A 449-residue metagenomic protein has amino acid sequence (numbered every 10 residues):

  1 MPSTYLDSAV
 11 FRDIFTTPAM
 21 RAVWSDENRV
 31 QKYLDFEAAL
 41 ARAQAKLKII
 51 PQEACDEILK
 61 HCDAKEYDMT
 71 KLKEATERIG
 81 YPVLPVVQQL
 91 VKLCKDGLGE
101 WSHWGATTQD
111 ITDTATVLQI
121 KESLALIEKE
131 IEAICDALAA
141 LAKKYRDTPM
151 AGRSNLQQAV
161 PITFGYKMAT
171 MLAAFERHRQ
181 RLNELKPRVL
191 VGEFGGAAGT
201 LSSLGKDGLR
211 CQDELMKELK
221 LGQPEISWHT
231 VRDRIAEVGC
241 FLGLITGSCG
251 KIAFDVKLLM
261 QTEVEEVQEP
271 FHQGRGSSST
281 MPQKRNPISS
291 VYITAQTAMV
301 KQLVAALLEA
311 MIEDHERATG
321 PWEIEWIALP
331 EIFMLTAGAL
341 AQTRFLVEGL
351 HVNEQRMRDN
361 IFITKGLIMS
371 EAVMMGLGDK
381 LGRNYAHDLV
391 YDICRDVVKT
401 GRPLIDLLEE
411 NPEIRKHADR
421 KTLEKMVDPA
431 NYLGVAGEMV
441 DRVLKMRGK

Functional and structural regions predicted by a protein language model:
P2-G195, T200-S202, D207-E214, Q223 (+3 more regions): A helix-coil-helix interface module used to build multimeric assemblies and to scaffold catalytic/cofactor sites
A39, A43, Q89, L93 (+17 more regions): Generic, well-ordered alpha-helical scaffold segments in large soluble proteins
K65, G80-V83, I131-L138, M168-L182 (+6 more regions): Alpha-helical transition-metal enzyme core signature, strongest for iron centers
Q119, Y166, A236-L244, A372-K380: Short, well-ordered beta-strand elements within core beta-sheets of diverse protein domains
K143-G165, E266-K284, H315-I324, E348-I368: Glycine-rich cofactor-pocket loops
V231-E266, G274-L335: A conserved active-site cap/scaffold subdomain adjacent to cofactor or substrate pockets
Y292, M299-R383, L389: Long, amphipathic alpha-helical stalk/connector segments used for oligomerization, subunit docking, or mechanical
G349-H417, L433, E438, K445 (+1 more regions): C-terminal alpha-helical interaction appendages
